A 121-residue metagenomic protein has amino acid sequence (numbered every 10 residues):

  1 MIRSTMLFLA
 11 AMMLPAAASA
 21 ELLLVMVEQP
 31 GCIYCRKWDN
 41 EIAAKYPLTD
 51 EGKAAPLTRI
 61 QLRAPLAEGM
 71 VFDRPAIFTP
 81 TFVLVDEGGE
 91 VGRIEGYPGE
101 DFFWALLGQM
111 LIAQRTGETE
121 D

Functional and structural regions predicted by a protein language model:
P15-A17: N-terminal signal peptide c-region/cleavage motif recognized by signal peptidases
V27, D50-A67: Thiol-based oxidoreductase modules, predominantly thioredoxin-like and allied folds used for disulfide exchange
E28-G31, F78: Short pre-active-site segment immediately N-terminal to redox-active cysteine/selenocysteine motifs in thiol-based
C32-C35, F82: The canonical Cys-X-X-Cys-His
C35-E51: Typically the conserved alpha-helix immediately C-terminal to a functionally engaged Cys/Sec in thioredoxin-like
F78-R93: A short, hydrophobic beta-strand/beta-hairpin element that forms part of a small beta-sheet core
P98-D121: Thiol-/selenol-based redox modules, centered on thioredoxin-like and closely related oxidoreductase domains
